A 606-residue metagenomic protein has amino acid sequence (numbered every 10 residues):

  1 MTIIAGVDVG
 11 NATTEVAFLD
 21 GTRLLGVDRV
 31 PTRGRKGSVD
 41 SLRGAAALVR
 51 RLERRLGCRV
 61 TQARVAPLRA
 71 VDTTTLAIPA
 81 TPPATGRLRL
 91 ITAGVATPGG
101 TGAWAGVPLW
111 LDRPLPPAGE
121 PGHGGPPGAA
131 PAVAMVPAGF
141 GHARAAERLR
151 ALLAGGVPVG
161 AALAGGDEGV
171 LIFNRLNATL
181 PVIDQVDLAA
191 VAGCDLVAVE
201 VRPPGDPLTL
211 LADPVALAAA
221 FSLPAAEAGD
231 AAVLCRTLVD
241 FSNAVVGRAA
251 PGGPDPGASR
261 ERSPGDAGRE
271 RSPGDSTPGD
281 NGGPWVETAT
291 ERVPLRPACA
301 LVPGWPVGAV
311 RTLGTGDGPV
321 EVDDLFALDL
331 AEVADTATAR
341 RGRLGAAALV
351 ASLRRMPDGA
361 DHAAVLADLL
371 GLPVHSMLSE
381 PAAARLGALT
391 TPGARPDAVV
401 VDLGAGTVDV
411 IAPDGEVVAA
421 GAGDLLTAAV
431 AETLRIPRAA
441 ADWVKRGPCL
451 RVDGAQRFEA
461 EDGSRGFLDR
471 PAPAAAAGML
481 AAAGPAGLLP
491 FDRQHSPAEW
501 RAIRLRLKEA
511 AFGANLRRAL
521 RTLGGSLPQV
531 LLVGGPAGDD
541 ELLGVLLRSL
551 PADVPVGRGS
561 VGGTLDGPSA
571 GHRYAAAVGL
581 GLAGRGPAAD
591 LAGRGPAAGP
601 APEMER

Functional and structural regions predicted by a protein language model:
M1-G6, R23, V30-D397, R451-G454 (+3 more regions): Nucleotide/phosphate-binding catalytic cleft detector across ATP-hydrolyzing and phosphate-transferring enzymes
V7, A12: Residues forming the flavin
T13-D40, G415-L425: Short glycine-rich, Thr/Ser-proximal phosphate-binding strand/loop in the N-terminal lobe of ATP-dependent enzymes
D195-L196, D414-V444: Catalytic or ion-translocation cores adjacent to nucleophile or general acid/base/metal-coordination motifs in diverse
L389-E416: Phosphate-binding/catalytic loop of phosphoryl-transfer enzymes
D402-G404, A420-D424, A510, Y574-A575: Conserved structured core elements
I411, E416, G423, V530-D539: Conserved structured catalytic cores and adjacent interaction surfaces of nucleotide-binding/hydrolyzing enzymes
R438-E461: A short helix-loop
